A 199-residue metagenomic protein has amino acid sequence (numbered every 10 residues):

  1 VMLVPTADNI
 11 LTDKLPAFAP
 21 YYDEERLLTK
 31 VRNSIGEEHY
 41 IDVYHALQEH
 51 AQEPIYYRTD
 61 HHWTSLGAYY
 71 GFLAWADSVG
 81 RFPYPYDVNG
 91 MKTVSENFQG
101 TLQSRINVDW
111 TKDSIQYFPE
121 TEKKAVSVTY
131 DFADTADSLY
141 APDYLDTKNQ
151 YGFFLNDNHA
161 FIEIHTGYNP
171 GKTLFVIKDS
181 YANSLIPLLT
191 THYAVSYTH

Functional and structural regions predicted by a protein language model:
V1-F18: Active-site segments of SGNH/GDSL-like serine hydrolases that catalyze O-acetyl group transfer/hydrolysis on lipids
M2-P5, Y21-E53, D77, R81: Extracellular serine-dependent O-acyl
D8-D13, E49-A51, S184-L185: Short catalytic/ligand-binding loop motif for oxyanion handling, primarily in non-cytosolic enzymes, centered on
K14-F18, Y56-H62: Second-shell loop/turn segments in exported
E38, G171-K172, Y193: Loop/turn elements at helix/coil->beta-strand transitions in domains of secreted/extracellular proteins
H61, L66-T173, K178-L188: Extracellular/periplasmic envelope-modification machinery, especially enzymes that add or remove acyl/ester groups on
P187-V195: Short helix-loop-beta junction
T198-H199: Conserved small/polar residues in nucleotide/adenosyl-binding loops
